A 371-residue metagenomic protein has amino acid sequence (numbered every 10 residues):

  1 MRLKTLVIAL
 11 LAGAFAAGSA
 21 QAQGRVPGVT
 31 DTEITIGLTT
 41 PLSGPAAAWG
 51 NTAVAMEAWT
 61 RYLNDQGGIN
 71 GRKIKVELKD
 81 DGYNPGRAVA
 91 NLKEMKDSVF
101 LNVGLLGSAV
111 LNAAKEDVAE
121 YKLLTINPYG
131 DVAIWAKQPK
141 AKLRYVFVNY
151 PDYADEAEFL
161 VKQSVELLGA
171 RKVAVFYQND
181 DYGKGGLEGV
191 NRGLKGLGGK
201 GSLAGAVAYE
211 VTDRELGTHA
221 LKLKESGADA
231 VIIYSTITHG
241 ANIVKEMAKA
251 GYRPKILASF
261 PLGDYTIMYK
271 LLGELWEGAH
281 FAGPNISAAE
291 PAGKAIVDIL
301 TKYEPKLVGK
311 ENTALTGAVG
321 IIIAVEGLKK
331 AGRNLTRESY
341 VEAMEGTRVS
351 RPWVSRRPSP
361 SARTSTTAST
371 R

Functional and structural regions predicted by a protein language model:
M1-I34: Short, low-complexity disordered leader/linker segments with a strong preference for bacterial N-terminal type II
G24-R25, E33, A48-V54, R61 (+3 more regions): Beta-alpha junction/loop-to-helix N-cap segments that form part of ligand/metal-binding clefts
R25-E57, K79-P85, L106-G107, F176-G185 (+3 more regions): Extracytoplasmic "Venus flytrap"
P41, R61, I322-K330: Short glycine/serine- and small hydrophobic-enriched flexible loop segments
A48, T52-W59, A88-N91, N102 (+13 more regions): Stable alpha-helical elements in mature extracytoplasmic
G86, V99-G205, K255-G278, S287: Extracytoplasmic ligand/sensor domains, especially the bilobed periplasmic-binding protein
V244-A318: Extracellular/periplasmic periplasmic-binding protein-like sensory domains
E304-A314, V325-R371: Segments of small-molecule ligand-sensing domains
